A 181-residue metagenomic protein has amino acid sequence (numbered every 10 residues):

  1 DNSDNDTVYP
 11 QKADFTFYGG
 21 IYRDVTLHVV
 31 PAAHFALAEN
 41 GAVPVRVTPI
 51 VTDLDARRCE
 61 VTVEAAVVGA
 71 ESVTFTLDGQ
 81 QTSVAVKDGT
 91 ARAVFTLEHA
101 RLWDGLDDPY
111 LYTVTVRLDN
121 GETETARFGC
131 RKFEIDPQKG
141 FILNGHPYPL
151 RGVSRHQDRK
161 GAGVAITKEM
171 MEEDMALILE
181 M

Functional and structural regions predicted by a protein language model:
D1-M181: Secreted/periplasmic carbohydrate-active enzymes, especially glycoside hydrolases
